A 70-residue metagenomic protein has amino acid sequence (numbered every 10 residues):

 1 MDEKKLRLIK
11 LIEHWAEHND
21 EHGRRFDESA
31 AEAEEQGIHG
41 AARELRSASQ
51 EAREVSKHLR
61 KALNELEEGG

Functional and structural regions predicted by a protein language model:
M1-S29: N-terminal acidic leader/helix
K4-K5, N64-G70: Short, charged, intrinsically disordered terminal tails
E28-E65: Short, charge-rich amphipathic interface segments used for partner binding and complex assembly
